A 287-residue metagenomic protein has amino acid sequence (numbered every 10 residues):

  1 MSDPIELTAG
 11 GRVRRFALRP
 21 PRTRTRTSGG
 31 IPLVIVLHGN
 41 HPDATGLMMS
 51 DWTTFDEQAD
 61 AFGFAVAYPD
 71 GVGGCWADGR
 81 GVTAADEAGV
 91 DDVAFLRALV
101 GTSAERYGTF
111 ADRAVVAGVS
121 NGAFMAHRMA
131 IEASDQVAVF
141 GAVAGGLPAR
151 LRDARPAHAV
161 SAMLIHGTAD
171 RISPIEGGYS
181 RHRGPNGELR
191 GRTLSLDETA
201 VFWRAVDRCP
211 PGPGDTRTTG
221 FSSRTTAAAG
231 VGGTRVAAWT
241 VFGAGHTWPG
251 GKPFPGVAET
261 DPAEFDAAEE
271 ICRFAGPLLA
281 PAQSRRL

Functional and structural regions predicted by a protein language model:
M1-L33, E57-Q58, A111-R152, D197-V201 (+3 more regions): A domain-start/cap signature at the N-terminus of enzymes
P4-R24, S28-V115, F124-E132, E176 (+1 more regions): Serine-hydrolase catalytic machinery in alpha/beta-hydrolase-like enzymes
I35-L37, V143, V241: Alpha/beta-hydrolase
A85-G89, G184-L194, E259-E264: A short acidic, glycine-rich active-site loop that binds or catalyzes chemistry on phosphate/adenosine moieties
G146-A162, G177-S180: Flexible "cap/lid" loop of the alpha/beta hydrolase fold
L164-H166, D170: Short beta-strand/loop motif that positions the catalytic acidic residue of the alpha/beta-hydrolase fold
I172-E176, R192-S195, P249-G250: Conserved alpha/beta-hydrolase "acid-adjacent" motif
G243-T247: Histidine-bearing beta->alpha loop at or near hydrolase active sites
